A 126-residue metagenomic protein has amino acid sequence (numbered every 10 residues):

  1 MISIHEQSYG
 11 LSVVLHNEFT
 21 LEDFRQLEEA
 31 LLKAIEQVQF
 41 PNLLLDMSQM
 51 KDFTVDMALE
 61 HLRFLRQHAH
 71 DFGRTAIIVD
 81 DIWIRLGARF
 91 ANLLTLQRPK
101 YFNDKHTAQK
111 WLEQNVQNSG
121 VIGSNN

Functional and structural regions predicted by a protein language model:
M1-N126: Amphipathic, Lys/Arg-enriched alpha-helical "gate/interface" segment within cytosolic domains that mediates
